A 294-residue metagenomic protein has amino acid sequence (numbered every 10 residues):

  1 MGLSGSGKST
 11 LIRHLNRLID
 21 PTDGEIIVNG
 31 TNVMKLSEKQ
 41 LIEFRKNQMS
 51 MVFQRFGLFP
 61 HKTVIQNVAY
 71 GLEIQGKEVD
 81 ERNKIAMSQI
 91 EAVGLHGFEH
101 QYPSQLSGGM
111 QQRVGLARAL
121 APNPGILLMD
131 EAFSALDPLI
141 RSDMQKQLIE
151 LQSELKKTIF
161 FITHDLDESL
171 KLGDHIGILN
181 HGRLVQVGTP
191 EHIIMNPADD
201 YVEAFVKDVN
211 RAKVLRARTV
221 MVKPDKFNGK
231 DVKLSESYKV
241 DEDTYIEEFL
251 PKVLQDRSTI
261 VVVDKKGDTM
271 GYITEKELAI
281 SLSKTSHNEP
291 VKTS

Functional and structural regions predicted by a protein language model:
N16: Helix-to-loop junction immediately C-terminal to a conserved catalytic motif
G24-N32: Conserved ABC transporter NBD signature motif
T31-N32, A69, E73, D80-F98: Conserved ABC ATPase "signature" region
K46, Q101-S104, R118, P122: Conserved signature/switch motifs of ABC ATPase nucleotide-binding domains
H181-G182: Conserved ABC ATPase "signature" C-loop
V187-G188, N196, Y272: ABC ATPase "signature
K230-K266, T274-S294: The conserved cystathionine-beta-synthase
